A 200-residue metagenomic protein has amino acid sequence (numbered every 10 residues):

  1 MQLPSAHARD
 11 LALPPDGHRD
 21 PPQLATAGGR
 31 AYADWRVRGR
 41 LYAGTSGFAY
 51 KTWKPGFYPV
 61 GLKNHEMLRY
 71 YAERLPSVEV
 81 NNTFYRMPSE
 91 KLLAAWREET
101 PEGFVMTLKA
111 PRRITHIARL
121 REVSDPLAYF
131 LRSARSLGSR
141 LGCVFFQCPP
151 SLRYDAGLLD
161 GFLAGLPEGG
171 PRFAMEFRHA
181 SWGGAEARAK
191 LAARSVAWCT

Functional and structural regions predicted by a protein language model:
Q2-T200: Residues lining hydrophobic/aromatic ligand-binding pockets adjacent to catalytic sites
